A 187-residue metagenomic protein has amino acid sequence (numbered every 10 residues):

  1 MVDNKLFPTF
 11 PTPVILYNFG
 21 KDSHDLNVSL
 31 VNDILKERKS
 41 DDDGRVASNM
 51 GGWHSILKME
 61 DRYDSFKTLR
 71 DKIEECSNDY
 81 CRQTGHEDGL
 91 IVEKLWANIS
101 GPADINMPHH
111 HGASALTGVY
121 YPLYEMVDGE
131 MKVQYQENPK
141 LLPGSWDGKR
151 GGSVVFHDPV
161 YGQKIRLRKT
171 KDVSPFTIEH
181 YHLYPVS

Functional and structural regions predicted by a protein language model:
M1-T84, I105: Non-heme Fe(II)/2-oxoglutarate
F19, D43, M50-G51, D88 (+3 more regions): Feature targets compositionally biased, intrinsically disordered low-complexity regions with long contiguous runs
G85-L95: A short coil-to-beta-strand element that immediately follows conserved catalytic motifs
K94-V186: Catalytic core of non-heme Fe(II) oxygenases with the double-stranded beta-helix
